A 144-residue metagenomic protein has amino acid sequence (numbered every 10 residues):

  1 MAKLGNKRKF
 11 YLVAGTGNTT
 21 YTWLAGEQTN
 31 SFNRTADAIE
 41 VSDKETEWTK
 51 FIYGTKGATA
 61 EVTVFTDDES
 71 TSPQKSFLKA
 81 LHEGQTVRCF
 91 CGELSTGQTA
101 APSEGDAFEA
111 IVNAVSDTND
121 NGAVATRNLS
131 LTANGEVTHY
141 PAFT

Functional and structural regions predicted by a protein language model:
M1-D67, A107-N128: Solvent-exposed edge beta-strands and adjacent loop segments that serve as assembly or binding interfaces
G5, V13, K79-H82, S95 (+1 more regions): Compositionally biased amphipathic helical and low-complexity segments enriched in hydrophobic
L12, C89-C91, H139: Short hydrophobic/aromatic-rich beta-strand segments that constitute the beta-sheet cores of beta-sandwich/beta-barrel
Y53-G54, H82-R88, T132-G135: Short, surface-exposed linear patches
F65-T71, E136-V137: Acidic glycine-/aspartate-rich tracts in secreted/extracellular proteins
S72-E109, N113: Short, acidic/charged, Gly/Pro-enriched secondary-structure junctions
A125-T144: Protruding loop/beta-arch "assembly-hinge" segments enriched in small, turn-prone residues
